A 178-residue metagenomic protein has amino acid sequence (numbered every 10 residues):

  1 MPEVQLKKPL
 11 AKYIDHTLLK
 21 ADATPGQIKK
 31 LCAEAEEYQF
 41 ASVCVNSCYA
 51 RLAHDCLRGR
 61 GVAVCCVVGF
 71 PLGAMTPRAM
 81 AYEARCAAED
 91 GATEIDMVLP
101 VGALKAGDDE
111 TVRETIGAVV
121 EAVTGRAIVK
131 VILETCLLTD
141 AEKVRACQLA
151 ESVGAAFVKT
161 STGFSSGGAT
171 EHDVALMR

Functional and structural regions predicted by a protein language model:
E3-Y38, C48-R178: Alpha/beta enzyme core
A41: Metallocofactor- and cofactor-centric catalytic cores in central/energy metabolism, strongly enriched
V45: N-terminal beta-strand-loop-alpha-helix module at the start of alpha/beta ligand-binding or catalytic domains
